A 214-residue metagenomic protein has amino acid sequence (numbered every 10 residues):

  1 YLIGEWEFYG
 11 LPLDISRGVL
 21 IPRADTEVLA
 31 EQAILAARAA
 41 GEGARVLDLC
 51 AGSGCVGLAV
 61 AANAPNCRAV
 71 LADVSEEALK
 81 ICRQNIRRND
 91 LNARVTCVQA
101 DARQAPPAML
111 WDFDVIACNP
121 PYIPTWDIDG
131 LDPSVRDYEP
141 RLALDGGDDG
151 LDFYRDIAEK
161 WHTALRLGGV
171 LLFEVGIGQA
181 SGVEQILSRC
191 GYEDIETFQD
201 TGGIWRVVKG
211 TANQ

Functional and structural regions predicted by a protein language model:
Y1-L35: Conserved AdoMet
I3, Q99-A100, V175, Q199: Short loop/edge segments at beta-strand edges and connector loops that shape dinucleotide/nucleotide cofactor-binding
P12, R68, R94-T96, E193-E196: Conserved beta-strand segments of alpha/beta enzyme cores
E27-G130: Conserved SAM/SAH cofactor-binding pocket of Class I
A33, V60, V135, I157-W161: Class I S-adenosylmethionine-dependent transferase superfamily signal
Y122, T211-Q214: C-terminal beta-strand of the catalytic ATP-binding
Y122-D152: Mobile active-site "lid"/loop adjacent to the S-adenosyl-L-methionine
D148-T211: Conserved Class I SAM-dependent methyltransferase catalytic core
